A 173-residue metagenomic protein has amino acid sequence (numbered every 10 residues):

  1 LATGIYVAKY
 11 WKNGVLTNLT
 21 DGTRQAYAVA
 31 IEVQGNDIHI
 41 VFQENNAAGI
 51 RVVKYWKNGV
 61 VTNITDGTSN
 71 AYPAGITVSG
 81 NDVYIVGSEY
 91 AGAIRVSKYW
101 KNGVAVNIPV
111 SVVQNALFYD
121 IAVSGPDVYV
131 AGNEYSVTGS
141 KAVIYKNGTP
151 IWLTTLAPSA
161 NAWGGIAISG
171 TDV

Functional and structural regions predicted by a protein language model:
L1-V173: Residue-level hotspots at or immediately adjacent to binding/recognition sites across diverse folds
